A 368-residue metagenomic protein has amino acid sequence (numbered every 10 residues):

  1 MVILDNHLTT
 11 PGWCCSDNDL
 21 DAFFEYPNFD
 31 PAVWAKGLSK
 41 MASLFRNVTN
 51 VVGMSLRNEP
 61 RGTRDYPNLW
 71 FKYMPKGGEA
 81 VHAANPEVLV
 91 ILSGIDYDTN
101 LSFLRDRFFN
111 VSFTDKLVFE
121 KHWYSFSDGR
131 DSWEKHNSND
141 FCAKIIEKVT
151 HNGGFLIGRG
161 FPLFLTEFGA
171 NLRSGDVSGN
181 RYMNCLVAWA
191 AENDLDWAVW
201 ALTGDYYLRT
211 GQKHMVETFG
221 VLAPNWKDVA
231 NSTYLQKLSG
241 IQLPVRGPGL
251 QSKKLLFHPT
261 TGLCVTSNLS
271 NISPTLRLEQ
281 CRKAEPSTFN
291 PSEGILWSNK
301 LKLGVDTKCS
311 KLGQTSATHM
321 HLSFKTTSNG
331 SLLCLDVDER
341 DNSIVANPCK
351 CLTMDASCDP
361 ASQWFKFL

Functional and structural regions predicted by a protein language model:
M1-L89, G94-D106, L222: Active-site mouth of glycoside hydrolases
V2-L8, V52-L56, L89-L92, L117-K121 (+2 more regions): Structural recognition of the beta-strand scaffold that forms the well-ordered cores of secreted hydrolase catalytic
W34-M41, I145-G153, M183-C185: Short, acidic/polar
N47, N110-S112, N231, N268-N271 (+1 more regions): N-linked glycosylation sites
R61-P67, F168-V177: Active-site rim elements
F71, P75-E79, A83-R173, A191: Glycoside hydrolase catalytic-domain groove-lining segments
G175-L263, A284, S357-L368: Aromatic-rich peripheral "rim/lid" segments of glycoside hydrolase catalytic domains that contact and position glycan
L243-L368: Lectin-like carbohydrate-binding module/patch detector with strong preference for beta-trefoil
